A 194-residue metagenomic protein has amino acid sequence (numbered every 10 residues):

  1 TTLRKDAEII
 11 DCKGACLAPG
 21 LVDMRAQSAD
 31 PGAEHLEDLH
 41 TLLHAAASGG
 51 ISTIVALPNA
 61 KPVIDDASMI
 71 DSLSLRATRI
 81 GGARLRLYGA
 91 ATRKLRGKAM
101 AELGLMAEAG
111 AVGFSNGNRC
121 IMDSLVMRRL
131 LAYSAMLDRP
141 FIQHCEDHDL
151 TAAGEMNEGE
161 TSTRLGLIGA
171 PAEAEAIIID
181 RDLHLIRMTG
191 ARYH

Functional and structural regions predicted by a protein language model:
T1-R4: N-terminal metal-binding scaffold of metallo-dependent hydrolase/deaminase domains
I10-D11, A56, R86-G89, G113-N116 (+1 more regions): General beta-strand structural signal in soluble alpha/beta enzymes
C12-A77: Metal-associated gating/positioning segment near the N- to mid-region
G14, R25, A46, G50 (+4 more regions): Divalent metal-coordination and catalytic microenvironments
A18, A67-Y88, A132-E146: Alpha-helix-loop-beta-strand connector modules within alpha/beta enzyme cores
M24-E37, P58-A60, R86-A99, G166-E173: Active-site mouth loops of central-metabolism enzymes
N59-P62, A91-R93, C120, D147-D149: Active-site-proximal loop/turn and secondary-structure-junction residues that shape catalytic pockets, frequently
K98-H194: Histidine/acidic residue-rich metal-binding segments in metalloenzymes
